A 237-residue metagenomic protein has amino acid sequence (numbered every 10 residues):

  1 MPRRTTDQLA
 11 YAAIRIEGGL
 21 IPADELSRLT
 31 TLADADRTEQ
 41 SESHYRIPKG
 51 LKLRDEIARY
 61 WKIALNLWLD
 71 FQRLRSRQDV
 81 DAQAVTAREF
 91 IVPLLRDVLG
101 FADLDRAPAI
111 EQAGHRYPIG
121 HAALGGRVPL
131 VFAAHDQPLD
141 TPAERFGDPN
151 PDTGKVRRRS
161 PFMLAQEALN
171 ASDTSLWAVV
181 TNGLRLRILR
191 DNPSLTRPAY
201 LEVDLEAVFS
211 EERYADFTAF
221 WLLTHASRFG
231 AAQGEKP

Functional and structural regions predicted by a protein language model:
M1-D79, V128, F132-P237: Short, basic/polar, glycine-containing "phosphate-handling" surface segments that engage DNA
D36, P48-G50, L99-R127: Active-site metal-binding core of divalent-cation-utilizing nuclease and nuclease-like domains
R75-A107: Acidic-basic catalytic patches of nuclease active cores, encompassing PD-(D/E)XK and other metal-cofactor nuclease
A87-R96, P118-D136, D173-T174: Structured N-terminal alpha/beta-domain signature that marks small ligand/cofactor-binding or signaling modules
